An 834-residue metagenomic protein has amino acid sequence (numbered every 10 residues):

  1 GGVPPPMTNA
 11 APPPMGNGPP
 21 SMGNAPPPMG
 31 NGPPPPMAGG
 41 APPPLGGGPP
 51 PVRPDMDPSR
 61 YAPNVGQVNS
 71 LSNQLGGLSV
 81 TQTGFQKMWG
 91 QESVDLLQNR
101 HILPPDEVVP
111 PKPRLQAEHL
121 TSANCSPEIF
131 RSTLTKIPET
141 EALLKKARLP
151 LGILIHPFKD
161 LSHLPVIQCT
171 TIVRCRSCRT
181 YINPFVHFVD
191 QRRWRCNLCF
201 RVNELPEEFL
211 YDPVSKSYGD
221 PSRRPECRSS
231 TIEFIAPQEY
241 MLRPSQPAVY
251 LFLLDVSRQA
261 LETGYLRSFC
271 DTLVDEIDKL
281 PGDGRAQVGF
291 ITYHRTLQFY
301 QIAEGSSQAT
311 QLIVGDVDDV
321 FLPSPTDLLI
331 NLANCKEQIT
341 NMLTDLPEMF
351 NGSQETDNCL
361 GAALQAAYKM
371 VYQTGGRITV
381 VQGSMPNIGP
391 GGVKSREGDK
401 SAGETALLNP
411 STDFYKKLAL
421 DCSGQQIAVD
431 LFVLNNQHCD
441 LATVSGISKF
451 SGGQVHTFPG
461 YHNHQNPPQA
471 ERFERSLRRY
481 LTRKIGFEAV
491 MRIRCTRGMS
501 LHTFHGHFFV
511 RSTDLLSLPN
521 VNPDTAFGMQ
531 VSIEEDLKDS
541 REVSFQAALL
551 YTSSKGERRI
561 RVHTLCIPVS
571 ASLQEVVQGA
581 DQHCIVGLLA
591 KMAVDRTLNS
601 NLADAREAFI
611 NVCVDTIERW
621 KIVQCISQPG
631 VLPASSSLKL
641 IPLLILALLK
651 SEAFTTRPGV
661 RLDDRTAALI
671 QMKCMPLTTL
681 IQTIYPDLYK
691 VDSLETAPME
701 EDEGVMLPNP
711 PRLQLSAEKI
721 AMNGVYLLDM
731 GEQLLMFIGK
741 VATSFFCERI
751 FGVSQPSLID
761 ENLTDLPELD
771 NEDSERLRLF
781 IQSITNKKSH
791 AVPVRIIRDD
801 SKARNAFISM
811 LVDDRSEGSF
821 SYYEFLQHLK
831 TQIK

Functional and structural regions predicted by a protein language model:
G1-K834: Extended acidic, low-complexity intrinsically disordered regions
